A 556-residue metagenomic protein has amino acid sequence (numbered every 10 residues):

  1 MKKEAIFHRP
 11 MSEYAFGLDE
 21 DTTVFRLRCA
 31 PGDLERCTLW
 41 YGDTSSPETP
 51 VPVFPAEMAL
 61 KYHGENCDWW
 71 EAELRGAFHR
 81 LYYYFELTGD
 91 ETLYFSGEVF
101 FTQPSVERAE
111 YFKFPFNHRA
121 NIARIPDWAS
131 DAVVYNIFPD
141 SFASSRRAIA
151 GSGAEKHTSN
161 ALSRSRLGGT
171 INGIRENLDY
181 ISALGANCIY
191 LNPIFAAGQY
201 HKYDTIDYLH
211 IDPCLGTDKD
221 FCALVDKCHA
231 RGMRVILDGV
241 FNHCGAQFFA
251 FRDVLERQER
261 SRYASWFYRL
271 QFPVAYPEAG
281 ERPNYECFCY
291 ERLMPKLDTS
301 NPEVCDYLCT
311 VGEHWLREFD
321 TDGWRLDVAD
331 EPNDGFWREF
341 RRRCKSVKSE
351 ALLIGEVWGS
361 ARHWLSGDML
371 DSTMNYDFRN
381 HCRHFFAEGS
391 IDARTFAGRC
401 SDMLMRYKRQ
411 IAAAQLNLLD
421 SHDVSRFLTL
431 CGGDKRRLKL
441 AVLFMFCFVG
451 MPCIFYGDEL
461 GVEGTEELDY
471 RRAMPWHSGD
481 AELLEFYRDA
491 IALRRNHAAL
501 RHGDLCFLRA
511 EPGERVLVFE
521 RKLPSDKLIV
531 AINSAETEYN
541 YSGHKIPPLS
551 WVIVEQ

Functional and structural regions predicted by a protein language model:
M1-V24, S46-V134, S144-A161, R166: The feature marks proteins involved in alpha-glucan
T23-A30, V530-I532: Short edge beta-strand/loop segments characteristic of extracellular beta-sandwich folds
L27, I137, I181, L191 (+10 more regions): Conserved, mostly hydrophobic/aromatic
P31, R80-Y82, H544-Q556: C-terminal beta-strand-rich structural cap/linker in extracellular carbohydrate-active enzymes
A132, F138-N187, I194-E318, F340 (+2 more regions): Substrate-binding/active-site clefts of carbohydrate-active enzymes
D140, S366-Y376, A413-D420, V424-K435 (+1 more regions): Aromatic/acidic polysaccharide-binding cleft in carbohydrate-active enzymes
V225-M233, H243, F248-E259, R317 (+3 more regions): Active-site-proximal helices and loops of the catalytic beta/alpha 8
R399-M405, F455-Y456, V462-E466, Y470-L528 (+1 more regions): Glycan-recognition and catalytic regions of carbohydrate-active enzymes
